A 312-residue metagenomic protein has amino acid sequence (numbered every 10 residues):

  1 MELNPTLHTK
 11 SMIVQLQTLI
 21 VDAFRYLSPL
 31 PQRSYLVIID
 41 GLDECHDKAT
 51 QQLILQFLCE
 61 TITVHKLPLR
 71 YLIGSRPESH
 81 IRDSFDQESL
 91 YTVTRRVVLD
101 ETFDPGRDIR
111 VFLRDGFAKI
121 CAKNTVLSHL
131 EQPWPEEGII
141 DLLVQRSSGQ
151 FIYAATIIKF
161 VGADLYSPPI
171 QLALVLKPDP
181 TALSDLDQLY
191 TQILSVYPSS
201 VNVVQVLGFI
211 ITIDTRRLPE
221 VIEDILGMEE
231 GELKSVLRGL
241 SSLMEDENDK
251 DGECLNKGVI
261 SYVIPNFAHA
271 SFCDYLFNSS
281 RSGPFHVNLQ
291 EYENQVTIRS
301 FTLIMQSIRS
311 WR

Functional and structural regions predicted by a protein language model:
M1-M305, R312: Conserved NB-ARC/NACHT P-loop NTPase core of NLR-like innate immune receptors
